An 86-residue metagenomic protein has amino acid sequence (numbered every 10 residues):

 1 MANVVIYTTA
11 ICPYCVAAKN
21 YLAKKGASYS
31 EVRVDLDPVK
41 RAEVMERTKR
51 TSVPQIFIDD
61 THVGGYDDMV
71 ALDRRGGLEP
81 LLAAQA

Functional and structural regions predicted by a protein language model:
M1-S28: Local sequence-structure signature of Cys/Sec-based thiol-disulfide redox active-site neighborhoods
T9, R50, R75: ATP/adenylate-binding site constellation spanning eukaryotic-like Ser/Thr protein kinases, ABC-transporter
P13-V16, V39, G64: Residues that form or flank phosphate/diphosphate-binding pockets in enzymes that use nucleotide phosphates
K25-S28, R41-V53, F57-V63, D67: Structural alpha/beta surface segment adjacent to cysteine/selenocysteine redox centers across thiol/disulfide enzymes
V34-T51, P80-A84: Thioredoxin-like thiol-disulfide oxidoreductase module
I58-Q85: Non-catalytic, surface beta->alpha helical segment in thiol-disulfide oxidoreductase systems
